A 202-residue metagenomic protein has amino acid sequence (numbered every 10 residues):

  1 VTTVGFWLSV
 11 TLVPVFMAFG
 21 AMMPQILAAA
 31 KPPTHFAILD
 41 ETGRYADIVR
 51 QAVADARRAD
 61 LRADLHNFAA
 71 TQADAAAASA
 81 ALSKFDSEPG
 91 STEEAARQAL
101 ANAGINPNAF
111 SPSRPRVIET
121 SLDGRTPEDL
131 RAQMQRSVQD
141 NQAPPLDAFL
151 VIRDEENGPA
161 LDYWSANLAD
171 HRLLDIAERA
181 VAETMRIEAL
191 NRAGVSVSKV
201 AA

Functional and structural regions predicted by a protein language model:
V1-L12: Membrane-interface helix starts
V10, P14-A202: Extracytoplasmic/periplasmic domains immediately adjacent to an N-terminal transmembrane anchor in multi-pass membrane
